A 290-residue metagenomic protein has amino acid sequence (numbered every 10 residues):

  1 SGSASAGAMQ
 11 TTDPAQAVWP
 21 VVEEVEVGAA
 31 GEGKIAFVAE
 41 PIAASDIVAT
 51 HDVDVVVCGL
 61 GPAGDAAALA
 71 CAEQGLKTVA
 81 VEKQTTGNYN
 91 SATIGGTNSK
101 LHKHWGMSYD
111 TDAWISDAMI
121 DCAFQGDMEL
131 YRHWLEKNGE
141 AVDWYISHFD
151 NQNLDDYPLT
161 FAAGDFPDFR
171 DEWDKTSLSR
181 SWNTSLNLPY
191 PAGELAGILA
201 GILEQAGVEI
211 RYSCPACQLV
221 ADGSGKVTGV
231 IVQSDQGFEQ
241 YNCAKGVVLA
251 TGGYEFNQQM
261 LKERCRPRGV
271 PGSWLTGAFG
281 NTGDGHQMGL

Functional and structural regions predicted by a protein language model:
S1-V55: Extreme N-terminal leader/targeting segments of oxidoreductases
V55-A80: N-terminal Rossmann-like FAD-binding beta1-loop-alpha1 element of flavoenzymes
A67-L69, V142, H286: Generic hydrophobic/aromatic pocket-lining and core-packing "Φ" positions
A72-E73, I146, E204, L290: Anion (oxyanion) recognition and catalysis
Q84-M107: Conserved N-terminal glycine-rich FAD pyrophosphate-binding loop of Rossmann-like flavoproteins
H102-W105, A113-F149, L159: Dinucleotide-binding Rossmann-like beta1-alpha1 core, especially the glycine-rich loop that anchors the ADP
E136-F238, A244, Q258-Q259: Conserved redox-cofactor binding core of oxidoreductases
G237, N242-L290: Glycine-rich loop(s) and the adjacent beta-strand/alpha-helix scaffold that form part
